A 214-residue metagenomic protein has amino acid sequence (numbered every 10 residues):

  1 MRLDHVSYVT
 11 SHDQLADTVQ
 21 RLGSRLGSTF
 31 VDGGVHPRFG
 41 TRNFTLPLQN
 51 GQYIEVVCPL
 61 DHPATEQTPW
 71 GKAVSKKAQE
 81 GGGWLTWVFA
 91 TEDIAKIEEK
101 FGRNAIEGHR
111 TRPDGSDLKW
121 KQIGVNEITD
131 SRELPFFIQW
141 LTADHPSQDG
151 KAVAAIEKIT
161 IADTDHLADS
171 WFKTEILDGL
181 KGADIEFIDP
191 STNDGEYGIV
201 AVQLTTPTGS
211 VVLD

Functional and structural regions predicted by a protein language model:
M1-D4, Y8-T29, T41, L48-D214: Glyoxalase I/VOC metalloenzyme domain signal
T29-P37: Conserved catalytic-core motifs of GNAT/GCN5-like acyltransferases
P37-N43: Beta-rich nucleic-acid/ligand-interaction surfaces
